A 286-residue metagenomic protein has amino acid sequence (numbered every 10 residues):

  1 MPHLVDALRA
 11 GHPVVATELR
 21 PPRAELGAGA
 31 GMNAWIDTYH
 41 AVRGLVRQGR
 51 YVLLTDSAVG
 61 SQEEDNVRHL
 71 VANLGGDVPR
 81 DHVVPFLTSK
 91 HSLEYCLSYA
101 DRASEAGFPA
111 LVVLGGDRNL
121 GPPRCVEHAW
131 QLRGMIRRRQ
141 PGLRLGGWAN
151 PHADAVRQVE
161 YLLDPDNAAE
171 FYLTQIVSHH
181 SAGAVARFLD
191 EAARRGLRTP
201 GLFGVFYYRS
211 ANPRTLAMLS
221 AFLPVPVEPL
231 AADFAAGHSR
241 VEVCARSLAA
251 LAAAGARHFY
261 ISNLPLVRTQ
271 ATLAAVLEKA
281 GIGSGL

Functional and structural regions predicted by a protein language model:
M1-R20, A24-M32, L286: N-terminal amphipathic alpha-helix/helix-capping segment at the start of soluble metabolic enzymes
H3, A30-G44, G115-G116, R124-P151 (+4 more regions): Active-site pocket-lining/capping segments in soluble small-molecule metabolic enzymes
V5, S61-N73, S92-Y99, D117-I136 (+3 more regions): Active-site-adjacent beta->alpha loops and helix N-cap segments on the catalytic face of soluble alpha/beta enzymes
V15-P21, R50-L54, H82-L87, L111-V113 (+4 more regions): Hydrophobic faces of well-ordered beta-strands that scaffold small-molecule active sites in alpha/beta enzyme cores
L19-R23, D56-G60, S89-H91, G115-N119 (+4 more regions): Active-site-proximal loop/turn and secondary-structure-junction residues that shape catalytic pockets, frequently
G31-I36, T88-R102: Glycine-rich anion/phosphate-binding loops
M32-V42, G60-V78: Glycine-rich, positively charged N-terminal anion/phosphate-binding segment
I36-T55, P165-A169: Catalytic domains of carbohydrate-active enzymes, especially glycoside hydrolases
